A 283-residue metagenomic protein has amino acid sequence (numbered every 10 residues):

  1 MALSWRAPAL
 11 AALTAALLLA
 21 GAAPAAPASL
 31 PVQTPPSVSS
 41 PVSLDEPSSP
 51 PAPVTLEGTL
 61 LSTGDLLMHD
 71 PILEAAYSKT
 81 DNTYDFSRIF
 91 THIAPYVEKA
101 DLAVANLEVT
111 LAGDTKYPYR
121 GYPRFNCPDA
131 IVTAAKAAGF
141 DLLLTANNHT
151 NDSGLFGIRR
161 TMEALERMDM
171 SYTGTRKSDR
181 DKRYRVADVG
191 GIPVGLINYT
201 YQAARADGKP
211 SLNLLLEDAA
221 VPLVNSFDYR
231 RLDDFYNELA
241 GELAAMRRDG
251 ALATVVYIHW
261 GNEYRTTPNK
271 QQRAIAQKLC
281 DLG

Functional and structural regions predicted by a protein language model:
M1-L10: Bacterial N-terminal signal peptides that target proteins for export
L10-A11, V54: N-terminal hydrophobic alpha-helix used for membrane targeting or insertion
A11-A20: Bacterial N-terminal signal peptides
A25-A28: Boundary at the C-terminal end of the N-terminal hydrophobic targeting segment
L30-G283: Acidic, metal/ion-coordinating pockets
